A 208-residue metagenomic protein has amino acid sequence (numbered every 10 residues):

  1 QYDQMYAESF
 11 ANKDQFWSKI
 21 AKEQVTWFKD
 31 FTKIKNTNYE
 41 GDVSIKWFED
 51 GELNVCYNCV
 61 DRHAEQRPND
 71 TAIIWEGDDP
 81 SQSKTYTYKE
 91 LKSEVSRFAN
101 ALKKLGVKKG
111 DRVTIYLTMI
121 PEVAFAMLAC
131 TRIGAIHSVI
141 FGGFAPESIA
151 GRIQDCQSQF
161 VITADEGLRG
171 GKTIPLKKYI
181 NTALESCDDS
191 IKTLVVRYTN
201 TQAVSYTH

Functional and structural regions predicted by a protein language model:
Q1-C59, E76, Y198: Flexible, non-catalytic linker and terminal segments flanking ANL/adenylate-forming cores
K46, K84-Y86, A101-A150: Conserved AMP-binding/adenylate-forming
C59-Y86, N200-Q202: AMP-dependent adenylate-forming
F144-C187: Conserved ATP-dependent adenylate/AMP-binding module captured primarily in the ANL superfamily
S190-I191: Core-facing hydrophobic residues within beta-strands of well-ordered domains
L194-V196: Short internal beta-strands
T207-H208: Conserved small/polar residues in nucleotide/adenosyl-binding loops
